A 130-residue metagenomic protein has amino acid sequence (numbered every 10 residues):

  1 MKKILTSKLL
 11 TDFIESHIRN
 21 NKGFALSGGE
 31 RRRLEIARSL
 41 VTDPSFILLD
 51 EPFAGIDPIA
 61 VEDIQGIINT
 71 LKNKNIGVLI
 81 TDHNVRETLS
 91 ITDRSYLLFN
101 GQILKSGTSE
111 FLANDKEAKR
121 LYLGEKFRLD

Functional and structural regions predicted by a protein language model:
M1-I18, N69, E117: Conserved ABC ATPase "signature" region
K22-L26, E30: Conserved ABC ATPase signature
I36: Hydrophobic anchor residue at the start of the ABC signature
D43: Conserved catalytic motifs of ABC-family nucleotide-binding domains
I47-E51: Catalytic Walker B motif of ABC-type/P-loop ATPase nucleotide-binding domains
E62-K74: Helical segment within the ABC ATPase nucleotide-binding domain
